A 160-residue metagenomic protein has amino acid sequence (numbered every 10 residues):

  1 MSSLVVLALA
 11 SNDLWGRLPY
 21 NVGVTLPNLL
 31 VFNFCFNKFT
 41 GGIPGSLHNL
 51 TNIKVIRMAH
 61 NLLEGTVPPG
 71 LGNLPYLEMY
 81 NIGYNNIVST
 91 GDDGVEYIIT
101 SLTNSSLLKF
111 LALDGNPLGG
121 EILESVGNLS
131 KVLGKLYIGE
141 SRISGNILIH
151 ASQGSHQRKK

Functional and structural regions predicted by a protein language model:
M1-K160: Plant-biased, solvent-exposed loop and capping regions within N-terminal extracellular ligand-binding ectodomains
